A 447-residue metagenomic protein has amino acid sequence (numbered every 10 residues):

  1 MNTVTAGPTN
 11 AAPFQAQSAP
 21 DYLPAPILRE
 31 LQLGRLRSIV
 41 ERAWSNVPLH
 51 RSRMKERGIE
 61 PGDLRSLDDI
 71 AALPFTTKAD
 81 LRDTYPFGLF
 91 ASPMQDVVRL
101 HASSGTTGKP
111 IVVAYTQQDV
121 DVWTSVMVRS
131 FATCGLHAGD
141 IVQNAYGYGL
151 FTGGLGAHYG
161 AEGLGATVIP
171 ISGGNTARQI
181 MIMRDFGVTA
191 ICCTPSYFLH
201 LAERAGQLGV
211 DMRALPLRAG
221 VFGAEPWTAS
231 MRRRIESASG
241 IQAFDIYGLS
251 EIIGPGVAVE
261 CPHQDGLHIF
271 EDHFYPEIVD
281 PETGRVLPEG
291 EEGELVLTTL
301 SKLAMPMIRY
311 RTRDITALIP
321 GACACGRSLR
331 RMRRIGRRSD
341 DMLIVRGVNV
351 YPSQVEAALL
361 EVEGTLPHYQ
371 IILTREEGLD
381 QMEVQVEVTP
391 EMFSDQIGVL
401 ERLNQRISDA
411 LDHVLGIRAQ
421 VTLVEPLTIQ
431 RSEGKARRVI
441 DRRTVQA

Functional and structural regions predicted by a protein language model:
M1-A102, T107-S125, R129-T133, A229 (+5 more regions): Nucleotide 5′-phosphate-binding alpha/beta core
A43, S103-T106, V142, I191 (+4 more regions): Conserved S/T- and glycine-rich ATP-binding loop of Class I adenylate-forming
Q117-S130, I141-H200: AMP-binding/adenylate-forming
L136-D140: Short helix-loop-beta connector
I141, L208-W227: Conserved helix-loop-beta element of the AMP-binding
I191, S301-L415, G434: AMP-binding/adenylate-forming catalytic core of the ANL superfamily
F198-P216, R233-S237: Adenylate-forming
R218, W227-A322: Conserved AMP-binding/adenylate-forming
